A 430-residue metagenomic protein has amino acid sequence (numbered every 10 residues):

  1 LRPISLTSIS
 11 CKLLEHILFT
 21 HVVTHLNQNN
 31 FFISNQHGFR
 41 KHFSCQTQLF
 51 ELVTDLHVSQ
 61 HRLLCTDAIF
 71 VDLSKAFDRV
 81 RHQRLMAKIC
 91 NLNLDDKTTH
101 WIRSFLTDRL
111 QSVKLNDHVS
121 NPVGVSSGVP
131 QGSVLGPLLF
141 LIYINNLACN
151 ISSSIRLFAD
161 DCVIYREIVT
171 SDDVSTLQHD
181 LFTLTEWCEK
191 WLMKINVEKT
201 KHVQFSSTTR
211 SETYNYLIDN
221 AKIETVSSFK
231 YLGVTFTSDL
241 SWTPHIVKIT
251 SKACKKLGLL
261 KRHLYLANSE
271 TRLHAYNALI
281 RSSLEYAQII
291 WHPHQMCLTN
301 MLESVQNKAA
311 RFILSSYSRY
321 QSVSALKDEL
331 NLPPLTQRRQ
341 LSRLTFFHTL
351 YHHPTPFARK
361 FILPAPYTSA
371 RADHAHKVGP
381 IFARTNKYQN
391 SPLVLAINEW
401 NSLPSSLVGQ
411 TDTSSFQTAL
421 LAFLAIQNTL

Functional and structural regions predicted by a protein language model:
L1-P130: Conserved pre-catalytic core of RNA-dependent polymerases
R2, L14, L18, V22 (+19 more regions): Mobile genetic element proteins and their domesticated derivatives, centered on retroelements and DNA transposons
R2, Q36, T66-A76, G128-G136 (+5 more regions): Catalytic palm active-site di-aspartate
L18-Q36, H61, T66, P137-R166 (+1 more regions): Active-site palm subdomain of RNA-directed nucleic acid polymerases
H57-C65, T185-Q204, L298-P366: Short, charged alpha-helical motifs in flexible N/C-terminal segments and linkers
A76-L92, C162-E186, S207: Catalytic palm subdomain of template-directed nucleic-acid polymerases, centered on the conserved carboxylate motif
S152, A221-I290: Basic, alpha-helical interaction scaffolds
H179, K194-S227: Short, conserved micro-motifs composed of acidic
